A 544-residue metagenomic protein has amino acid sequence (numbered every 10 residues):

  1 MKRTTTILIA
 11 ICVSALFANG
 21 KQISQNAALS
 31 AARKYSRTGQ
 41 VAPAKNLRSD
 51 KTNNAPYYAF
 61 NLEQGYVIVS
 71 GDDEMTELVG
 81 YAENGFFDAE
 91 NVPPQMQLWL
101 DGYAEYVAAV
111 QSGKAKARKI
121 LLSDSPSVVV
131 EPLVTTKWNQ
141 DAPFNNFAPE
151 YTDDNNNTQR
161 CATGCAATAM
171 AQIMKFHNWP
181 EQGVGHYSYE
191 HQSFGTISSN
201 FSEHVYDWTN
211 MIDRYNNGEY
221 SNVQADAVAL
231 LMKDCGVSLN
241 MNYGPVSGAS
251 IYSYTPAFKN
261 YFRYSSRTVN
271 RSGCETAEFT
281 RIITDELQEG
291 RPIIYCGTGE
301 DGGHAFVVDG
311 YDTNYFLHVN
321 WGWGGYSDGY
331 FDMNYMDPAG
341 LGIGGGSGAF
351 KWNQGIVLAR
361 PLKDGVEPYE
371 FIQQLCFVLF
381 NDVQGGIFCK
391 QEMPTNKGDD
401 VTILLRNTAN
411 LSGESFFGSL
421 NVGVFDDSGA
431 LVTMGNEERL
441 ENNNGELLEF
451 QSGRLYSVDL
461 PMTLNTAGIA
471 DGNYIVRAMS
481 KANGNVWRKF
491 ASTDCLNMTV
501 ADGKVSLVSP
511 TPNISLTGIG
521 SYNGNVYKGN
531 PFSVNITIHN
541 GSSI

Functional and structural regions predicted by a protein language model:
N19-S49: Short, non-transmembrane alpha-helical segments in secretory-pathway proteins
I23-S24, A28, P56-Y57, V79-S127 (+1 more regions): Noncatalytic regulatory segments and standalone regulatory/sensor domains
K45-E63, P256, N260-N320, D328: Active-site-adjacent substructure of cysteine-protease-like catalytic cores
S70-G85, T313-Y335: Catalytic Cys-His active-site segments of thiol-dependent hydrolases/isopeptidases
L78-S247: Active-site-adjacent structural segments surrounding the nucleophilic cysteine of cysteine proteases and isopeptidases
G342-G413, D426-A430, N497-G541: Short, compositionally biased P/S/T/A/G/V-rich stretches that sit at domain boundaries
G413-E441, I544: Extended low-complexity, serine/threonine- and proline-enriched intrinsically disordered segments
E441-T463: Aromatic sugar-binding surface patches on proteins that engage polysaccharides or sugar-phosphate polymers
